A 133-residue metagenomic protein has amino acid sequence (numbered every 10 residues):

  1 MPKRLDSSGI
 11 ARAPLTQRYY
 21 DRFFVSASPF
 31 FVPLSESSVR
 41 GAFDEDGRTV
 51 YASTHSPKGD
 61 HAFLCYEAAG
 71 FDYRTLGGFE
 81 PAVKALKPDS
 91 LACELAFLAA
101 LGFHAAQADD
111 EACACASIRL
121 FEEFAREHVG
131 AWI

Functional and structural regions predicted by a protein language model:
M1-I133: Surface/interface-facing alpha-helical segments and adjacent flexible terminal/loop regions used for partner/assembly
